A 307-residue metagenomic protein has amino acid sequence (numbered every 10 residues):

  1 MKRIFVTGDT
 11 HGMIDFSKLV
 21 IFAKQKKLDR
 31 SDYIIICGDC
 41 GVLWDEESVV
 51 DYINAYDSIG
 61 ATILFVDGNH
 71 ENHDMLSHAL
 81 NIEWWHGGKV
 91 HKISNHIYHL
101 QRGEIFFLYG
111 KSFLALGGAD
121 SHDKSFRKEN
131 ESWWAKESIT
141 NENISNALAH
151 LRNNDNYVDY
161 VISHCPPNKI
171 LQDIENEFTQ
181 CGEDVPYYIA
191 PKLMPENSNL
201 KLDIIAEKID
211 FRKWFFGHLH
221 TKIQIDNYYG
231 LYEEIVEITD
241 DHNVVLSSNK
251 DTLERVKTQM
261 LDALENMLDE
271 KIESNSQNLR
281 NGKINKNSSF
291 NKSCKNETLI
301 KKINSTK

Functional and structural regions predicted by a protein language model:
M1-F5, E104-A115, Y160, I225-Y229: Beta-strand-turn-beta hairpins that frame and shape the catalytic cleft of phosphate-ester-processing enzymes
V6-G8, I35-D39, I63-H70, L100 (+3 more regions): Active-site neighborhood of phospho(di)ester-bond hydrolases with catalytic His/Asp-centered motifs
T7, M13-F107, C181: Core catalytic region of metal-dependent phosphoesterases/phosphodiesterases, especially metallo-beta-lactamase-like
H11-F16, G41-E46, N69-L76, F106 (+4 more regions): Active-site environment of divalent metal-dependent phosphoester hydrolases
T62-V66, H91, N95, I170-T252: Conserved beta-sheet core of the metallophosphoesterase superfamily
Y109-N197: Active-site-proximal loop/helix segment associated with metal-binding centers of metalloenzymes
N153, P167, G230, V236-E270 (+1 more regions): A structural signal for the main folded, soluble domain(s) of proteins
L253-E254, M260, L264-E265, E270-E273 (+2 more regions): C-terminal regulatory/interaction regions
